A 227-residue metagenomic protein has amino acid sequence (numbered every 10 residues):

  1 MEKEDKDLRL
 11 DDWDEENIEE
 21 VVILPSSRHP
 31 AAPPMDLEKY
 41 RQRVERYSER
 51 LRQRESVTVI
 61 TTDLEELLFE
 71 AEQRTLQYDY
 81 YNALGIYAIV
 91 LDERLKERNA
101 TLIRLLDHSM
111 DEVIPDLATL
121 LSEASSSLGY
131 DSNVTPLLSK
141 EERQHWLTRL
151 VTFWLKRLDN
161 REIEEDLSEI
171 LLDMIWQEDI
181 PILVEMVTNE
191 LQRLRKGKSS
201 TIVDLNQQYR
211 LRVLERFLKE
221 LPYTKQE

Functional and structural regions predicted by a protein language model:
M1-E227: Eukaryote-biased, non-catalytic alpha-solenoid scaffold regions
